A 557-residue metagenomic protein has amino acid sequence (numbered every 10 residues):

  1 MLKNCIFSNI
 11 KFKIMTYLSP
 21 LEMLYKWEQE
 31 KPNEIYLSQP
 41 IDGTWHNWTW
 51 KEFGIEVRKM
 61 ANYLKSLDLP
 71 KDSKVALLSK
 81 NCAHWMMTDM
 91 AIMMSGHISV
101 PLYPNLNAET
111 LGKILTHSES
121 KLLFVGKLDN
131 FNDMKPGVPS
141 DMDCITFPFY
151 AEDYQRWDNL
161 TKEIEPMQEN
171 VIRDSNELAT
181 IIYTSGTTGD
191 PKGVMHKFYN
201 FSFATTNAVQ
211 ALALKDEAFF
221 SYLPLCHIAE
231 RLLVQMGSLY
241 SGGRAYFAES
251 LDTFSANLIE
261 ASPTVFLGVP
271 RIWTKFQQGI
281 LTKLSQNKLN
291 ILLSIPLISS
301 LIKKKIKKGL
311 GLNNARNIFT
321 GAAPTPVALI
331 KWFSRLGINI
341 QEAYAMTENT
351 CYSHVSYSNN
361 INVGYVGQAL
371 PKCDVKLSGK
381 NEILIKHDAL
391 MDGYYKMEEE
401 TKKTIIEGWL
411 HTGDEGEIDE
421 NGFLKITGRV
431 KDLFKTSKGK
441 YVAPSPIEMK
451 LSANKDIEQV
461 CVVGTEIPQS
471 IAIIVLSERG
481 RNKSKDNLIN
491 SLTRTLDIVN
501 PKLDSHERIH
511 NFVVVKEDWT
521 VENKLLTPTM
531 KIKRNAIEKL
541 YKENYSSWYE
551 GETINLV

Functional and structural regions predicted by a protein language model:
P32-I35, I164-Y183, D190, A213-A218: Conserved pre-ATP/AMP-binding loop-to-beta segment of ANL
L37-C82, M86-M90, N107-G112, F198-Y199: Conserved AMP-binding/adenylate-forming core of the ANL superfamily
N47-W50, A179-T205: Conserved AMP-binding A3 loop
M94-L160, E478: Structural core segment of the AMP-binding/adenylate-forming
D129-S175, I280-G309: ANL superfamily adenylate-forming
S202-A218, L225-K305, N314, N339: Conserved AMP-binding/adenylation subdomain of ANL enzymes
A369, K376-T436, A453: Conserved ATP-binding/catalytic segment of the ANL
Q459-V462, I498-V557: Conserved C-terminal "lid"/linker of ANL adenylate-forming enzymes
